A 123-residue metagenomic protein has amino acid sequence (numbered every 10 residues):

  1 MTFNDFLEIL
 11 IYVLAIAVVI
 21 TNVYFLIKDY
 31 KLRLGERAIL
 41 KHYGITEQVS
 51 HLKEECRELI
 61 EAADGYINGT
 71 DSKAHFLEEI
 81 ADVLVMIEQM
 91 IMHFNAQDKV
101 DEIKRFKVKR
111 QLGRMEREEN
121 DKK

Functional and structural regions predicted by a protein language model:
M1-F6: Short, strongly hydrophobic alpha-helical membrane anchors
E8-K123: Flexible "arm" and connector segments at domain edges
